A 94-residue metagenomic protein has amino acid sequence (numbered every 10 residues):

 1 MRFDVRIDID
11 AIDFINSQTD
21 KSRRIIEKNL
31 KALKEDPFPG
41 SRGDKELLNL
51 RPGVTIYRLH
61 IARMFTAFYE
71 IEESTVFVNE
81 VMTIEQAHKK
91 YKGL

Functional and structural regions predicted by a protein language model:
M1-F3, G53, L94: Extreme N-terminus of proteins, especially the signal/transit-peptide cleavage junction and the first residues
M1-K31: Arg/Lys-rich, positively charged N-terminal/basic patches that mediate binding to nucleic acids
D13, R24, I61-L94: Enriched for short, Lys/Arg-rich terminal
D20, K31, E35-F38, K92-G93: Generic surface-pattern signal
A32-L59: A short, surface-exposed loop/turn module that caps and links secondary-structure elements
